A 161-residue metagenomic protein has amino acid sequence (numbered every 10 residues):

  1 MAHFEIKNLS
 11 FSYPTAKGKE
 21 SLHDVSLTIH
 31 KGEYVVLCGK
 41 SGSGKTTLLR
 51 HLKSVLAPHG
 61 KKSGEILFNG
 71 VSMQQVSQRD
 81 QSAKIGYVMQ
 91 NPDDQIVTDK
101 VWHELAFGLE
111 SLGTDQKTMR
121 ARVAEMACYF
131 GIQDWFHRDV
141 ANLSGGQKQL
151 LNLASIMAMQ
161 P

Functional and structural regions predicted by a protein language model:
M1-I6, F11-D24, L56-H59, Q75-S77: A short, flexible loop at the N-terminus of ABC-type nucleotide-binding domains that lies
C38-K40: The feature captures the beta-strand-to-loop junction immediately N-terminal to the Walker
K53: Helix-to-loop junction immediately C-terminal to a conserved catalytic motif
K61-V71, Q81: Conserved ABC transporter NBD signature motif
S72-G86: ABC ATPase NBD coupling module
K117-W135: Conserved ABC ATPase "signature" region
D139-L143, Q147: Conserved ABC ATPase signature
